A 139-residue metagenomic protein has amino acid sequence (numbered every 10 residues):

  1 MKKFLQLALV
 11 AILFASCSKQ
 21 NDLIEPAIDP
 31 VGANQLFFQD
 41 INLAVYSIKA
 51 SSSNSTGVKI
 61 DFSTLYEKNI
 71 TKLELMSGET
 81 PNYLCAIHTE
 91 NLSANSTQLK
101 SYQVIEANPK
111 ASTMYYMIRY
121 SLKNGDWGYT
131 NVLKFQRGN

Functional and structural regions predicted by a protein language model:
K2-V10: Sec-dependent signal peptide recognition, specifically the positively charged N-region followed immediately by
F14-S16: C-terminal motif of bacterial Sec signal peptides marking the signal peptidase cleavage site
S18-Q20: Bacterial signal peptide processing site
L23-K68, N131-N139: Pro/Thr/Ser/Gly-rich low-complexity, intrinsically disordered linker/stalk tracts
E67, T80, K123-G125: Short coil/turn motifs at secondary-structure junctions
K72-A111: Recognizes extended acidic, P/S/T-rich segments that occur within or adjacent to Ig-like beta-sandwich modules
E106-D126: Beta-strand-rich modules
